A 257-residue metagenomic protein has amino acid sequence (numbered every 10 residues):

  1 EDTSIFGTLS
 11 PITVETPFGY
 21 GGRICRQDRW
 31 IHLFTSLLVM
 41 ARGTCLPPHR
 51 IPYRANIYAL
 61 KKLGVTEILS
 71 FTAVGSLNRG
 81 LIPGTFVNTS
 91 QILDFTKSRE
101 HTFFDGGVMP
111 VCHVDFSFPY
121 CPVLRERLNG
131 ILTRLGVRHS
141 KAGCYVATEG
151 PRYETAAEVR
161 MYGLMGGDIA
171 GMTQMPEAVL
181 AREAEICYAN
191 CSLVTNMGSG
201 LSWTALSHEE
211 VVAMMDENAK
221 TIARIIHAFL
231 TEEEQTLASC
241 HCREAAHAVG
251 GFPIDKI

Functional and structural regions predicted by a protein language model:
E1-S117: Metabolite-binding pocket within alpha/beta catalytic cores that recognizes anionic/polar moieties
K61-G64, G163, R182: Non-catalytic positions within long, well-ordered alpha-helices that form the structural scaffold/packing of enzyme
T66-E67, D168, C187: Short acidic/polar active-site loop segments enriched in Thr and Asp
V123, R127-R138, R224-E232: Generic non-transmembrane alpha-helical segments
I131-D168, H241-I257: Active-site/ligand-binding-proximal alpha/beta "capping" segment
M172-E210: Zn-dependent metallopeptidase/amidohydrolase metal-coordination segment
S199-V249: His/Asp/Glu-rich mid-to-C-terminal helical/loop segments that flank catalytic regions of hydrolases
